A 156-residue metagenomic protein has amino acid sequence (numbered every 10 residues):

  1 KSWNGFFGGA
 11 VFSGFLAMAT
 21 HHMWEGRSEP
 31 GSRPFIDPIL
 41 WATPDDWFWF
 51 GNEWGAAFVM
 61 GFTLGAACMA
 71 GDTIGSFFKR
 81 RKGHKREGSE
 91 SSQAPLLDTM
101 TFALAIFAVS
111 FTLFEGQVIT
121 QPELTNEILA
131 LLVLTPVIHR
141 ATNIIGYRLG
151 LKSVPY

Functional and structural regions predicted by a protein language model:
K1-F107, V118-Y156: Interhelical loop and helix-boundary elements at the membrane-water interface of polytopic inner-membrane proteins
F107-L113: Interfacial segments of multi-pass membrane proteins
